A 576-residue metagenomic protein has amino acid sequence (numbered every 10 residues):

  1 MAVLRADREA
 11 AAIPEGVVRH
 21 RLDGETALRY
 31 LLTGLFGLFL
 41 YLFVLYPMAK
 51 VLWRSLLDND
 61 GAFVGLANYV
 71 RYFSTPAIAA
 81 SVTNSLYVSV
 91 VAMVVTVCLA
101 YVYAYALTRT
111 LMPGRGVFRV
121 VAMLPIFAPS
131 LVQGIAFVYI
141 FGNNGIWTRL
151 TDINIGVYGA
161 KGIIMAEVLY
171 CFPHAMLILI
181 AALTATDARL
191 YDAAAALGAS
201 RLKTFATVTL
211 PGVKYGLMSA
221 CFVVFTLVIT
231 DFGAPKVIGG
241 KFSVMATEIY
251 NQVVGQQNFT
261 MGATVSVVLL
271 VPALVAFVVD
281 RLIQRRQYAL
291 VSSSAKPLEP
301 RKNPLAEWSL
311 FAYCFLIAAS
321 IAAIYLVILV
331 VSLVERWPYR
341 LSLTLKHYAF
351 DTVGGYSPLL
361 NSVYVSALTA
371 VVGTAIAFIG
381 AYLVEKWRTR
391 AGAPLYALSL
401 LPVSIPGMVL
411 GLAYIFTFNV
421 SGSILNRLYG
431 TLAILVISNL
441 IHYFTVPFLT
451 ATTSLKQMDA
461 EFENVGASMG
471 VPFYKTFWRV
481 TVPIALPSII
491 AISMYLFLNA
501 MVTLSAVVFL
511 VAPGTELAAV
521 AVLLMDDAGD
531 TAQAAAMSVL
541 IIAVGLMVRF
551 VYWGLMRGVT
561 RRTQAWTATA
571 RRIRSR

Functional and structural regions predicted by a protein language model:
M1-F36, D280-L316, R390, W553-R576: Transmembrane alpha-helical segments of polytopic membrane transport and secretion proteins
R19, V64-F73, L343-T352: A short amphipathic helical element positioned immediately N-terminal to and/or at the very start of a transmembrane
L28-N59, Y72-T184, G212-G233, T264-D280 (+7 more regions): Membrane-water interface segments at the C-terminal ends of transmembrane alpha-helices in multi-pass inner-membrane
A195, A467: Alpha-helical residues within the helix-turn-helix
S200, Q287-K302, W337-D351: Juxtamembrane inter-helical linkers in multi-pass membrane proteins
F232-Q256, P338-L341, L504-T531, A565-R572: Glycine-rich helix-loop "coupling/hinge" segments at transmembrane-helix boundaries in multipass transporters
T247-P272: Helix-loop-helix hairpin linking two adjacent transmembrane segments in secondary transporters
